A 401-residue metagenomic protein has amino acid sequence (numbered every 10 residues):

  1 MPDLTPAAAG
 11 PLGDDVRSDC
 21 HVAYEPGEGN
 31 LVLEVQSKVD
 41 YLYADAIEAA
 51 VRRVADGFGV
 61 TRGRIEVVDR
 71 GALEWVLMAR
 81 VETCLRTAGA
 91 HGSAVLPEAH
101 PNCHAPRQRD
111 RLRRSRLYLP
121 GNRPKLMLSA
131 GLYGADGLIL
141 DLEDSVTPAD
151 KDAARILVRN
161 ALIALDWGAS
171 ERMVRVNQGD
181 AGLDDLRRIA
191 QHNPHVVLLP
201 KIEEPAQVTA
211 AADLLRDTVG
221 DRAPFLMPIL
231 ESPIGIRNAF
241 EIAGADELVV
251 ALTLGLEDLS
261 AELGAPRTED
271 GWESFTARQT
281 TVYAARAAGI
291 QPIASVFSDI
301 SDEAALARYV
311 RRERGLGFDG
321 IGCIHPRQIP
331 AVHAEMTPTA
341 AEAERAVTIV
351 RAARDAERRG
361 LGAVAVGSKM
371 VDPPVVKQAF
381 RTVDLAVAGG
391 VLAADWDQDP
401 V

Functional and structural regions predicted by a protein language model:
M1-R107: N-terminal intrinsically disordered, cationic/polar leader segments that include organellar targeting peptides
P2-L4, M78-T83, T87-V401: Expand to "…catalyze enediolate/carbanion chemistry for C-C bond making/breaking, isomerization, decarboxylation
